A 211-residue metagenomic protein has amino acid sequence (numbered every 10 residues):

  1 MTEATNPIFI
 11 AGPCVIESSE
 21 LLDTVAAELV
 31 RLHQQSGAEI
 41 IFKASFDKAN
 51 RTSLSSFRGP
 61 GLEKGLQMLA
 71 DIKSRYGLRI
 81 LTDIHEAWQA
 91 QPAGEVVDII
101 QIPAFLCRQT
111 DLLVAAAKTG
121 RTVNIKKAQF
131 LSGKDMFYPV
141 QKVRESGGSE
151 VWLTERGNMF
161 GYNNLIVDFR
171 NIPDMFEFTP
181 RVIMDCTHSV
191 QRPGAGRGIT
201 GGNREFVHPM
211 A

Functional and structural regions predicted by a protein language model:
M1-I10, Q67: N-terminal amphipathic alpha-helix/helix-capping segment at the start of soluble metabolic enzymes
F9-L21, I40-L62: Glycine-rich, proline-tolerant flexible connector loops at the mouths of alpha/beta enzymes
G12, F42, A93, I125 (+1 more regions): Conserved, mostly hydrophobic/aromatic
L22-A26, A90, E95-F105, T110-T119 (+1 more regions): A short alpha/beta connector and helix-capping loop motif
A27-S36, S55-L81, A116-T122, N171-V182: Alpha-helix-loop-beta-strand connector modules within alpha/beta enzyme cores
A38-S45, I80-I84, M184-C186: Short beta-strand segments at enzyme active-site cores
P60-G61, R75-A90, D98-D111, T122-G133 (+1 more regions): Catalytic beta/alpha-barrel core
G120, N124-A211: Catalytic alpha/beta core domains of metabolic enzymes, predominantly
